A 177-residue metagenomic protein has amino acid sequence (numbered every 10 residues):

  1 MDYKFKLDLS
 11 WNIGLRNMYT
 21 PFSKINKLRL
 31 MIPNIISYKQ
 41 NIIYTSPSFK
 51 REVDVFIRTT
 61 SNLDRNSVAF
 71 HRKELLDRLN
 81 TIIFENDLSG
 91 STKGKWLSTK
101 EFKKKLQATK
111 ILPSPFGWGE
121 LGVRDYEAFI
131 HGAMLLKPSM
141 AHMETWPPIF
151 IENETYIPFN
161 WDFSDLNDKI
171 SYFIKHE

Functional and structural regions predicted by a protein language model:
M1-V123, M134-E152: Nucleotide-sugar donor-binding catalytic core of glycosyltransferases
F129-I130: Short alpha-helix at the nucleotide-sugar/activated-sugar donor binding site of glycosyltransferases and closely
I157-E177: C-terminal "capping" alpha-helix adjacent to the active site of nucleotide-linked donor transferases in cell-envelope
